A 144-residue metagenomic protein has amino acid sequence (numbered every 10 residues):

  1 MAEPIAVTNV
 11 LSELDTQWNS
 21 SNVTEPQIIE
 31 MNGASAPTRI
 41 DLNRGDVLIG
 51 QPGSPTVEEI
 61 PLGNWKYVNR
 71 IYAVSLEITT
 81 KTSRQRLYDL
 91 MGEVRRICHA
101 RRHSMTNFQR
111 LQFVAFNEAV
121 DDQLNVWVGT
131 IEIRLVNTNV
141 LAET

Functional and structural regions predicted by a protein language model:
M1-L62, Q85, R96-I97, R101-M105: Small/polar-rich, solvent-exposed N-terminal microdomains that initiate assembly or binding
A6-E13, N69-I71, R110-F116, N137: A general secondary-structure boundary signal
I40, V47, D89-T144: Acidic-leaning, charged glycine-interspersed low-complexity segments
P52-S54, G63-K66, R70, V74 (+1 more regions): Alpha-helical context
T56-E58, L76, A115: Generic, low-specificity signal for short hydrophobic/alpha-helical stretches with a mild N-terminal bias, encompassing
G63-I71, T79-A100: Extracellular/virion structural assembly segments
W65-T82, V126-N139: Oligomerization/assembly interface segments of phage tail-like spikes and tubes
